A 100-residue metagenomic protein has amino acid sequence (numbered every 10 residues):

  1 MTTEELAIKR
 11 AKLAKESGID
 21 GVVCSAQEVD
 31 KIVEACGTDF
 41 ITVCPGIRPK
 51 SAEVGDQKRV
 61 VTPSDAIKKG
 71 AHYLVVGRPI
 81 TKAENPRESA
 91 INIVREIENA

Functional and structural regions predicted by a protein language model:
M1-D20, S25-E28, A35-D39, P49-A52: Conserved anion-binding
E4-I8, D56-S64, I91: Charged helix-capping and loop-helix junction motifs
A14, I32, A66, G77 (+1 more regions): Conserved, mostly hydrophobic/aromatic
S17, K69-G70: Structural motif
V23, L74-V75: Conserved beta-strand positions in the central sheet of alpha/beta enzyme cores
A26-Q27, P45-I47, R78-P79: Short secondary-structure boundary segments
I32-P49, G55-D56, I91-A100: Alpha-helix-loop-beta-strand connector modules within alpha/beta enzyme cores
I67, I80-A100: C-terminal helical cap(s) of enzyme catalytic domains, especially alpha/beta-barrels
